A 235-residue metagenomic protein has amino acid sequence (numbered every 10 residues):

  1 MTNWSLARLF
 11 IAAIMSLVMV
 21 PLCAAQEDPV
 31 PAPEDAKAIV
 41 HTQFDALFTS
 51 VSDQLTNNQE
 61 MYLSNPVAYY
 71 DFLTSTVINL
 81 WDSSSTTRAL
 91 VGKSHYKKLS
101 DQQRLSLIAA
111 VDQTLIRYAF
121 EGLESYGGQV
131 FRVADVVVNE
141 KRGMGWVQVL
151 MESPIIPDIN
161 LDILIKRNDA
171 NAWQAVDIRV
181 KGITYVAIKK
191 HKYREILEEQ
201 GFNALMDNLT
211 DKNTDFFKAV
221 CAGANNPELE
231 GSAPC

Functional and structural regions predicted by a protein language model:
M1-I11: Bacterial N-terminal signal peptides that target proteins for export
F10-P21: Bacterial N-terminal signal peptides
A24-I39, A224-E228, S232-C235: Short, low-structural-confidence N-terminal segments
E27, P31-A119: Early exported N-terminus immediately downstream of N-terminal targeting peptides
Q113-T114, S153-P154, K181-Y185: Solvent-exposed loop/turn segments at secondary-structure junctions within structured extracellular/periplasmic domains
R117-I159, K212-C235: Surface-exposed, charged secondary-structure patches
I159-A187: Short beta-strand edge/turn micro-motifs at domain boundaries
V180-C235: Low-complexity, intrinsically disordered terminal/linker segments enriched in charged and Gly/Pro repeats
